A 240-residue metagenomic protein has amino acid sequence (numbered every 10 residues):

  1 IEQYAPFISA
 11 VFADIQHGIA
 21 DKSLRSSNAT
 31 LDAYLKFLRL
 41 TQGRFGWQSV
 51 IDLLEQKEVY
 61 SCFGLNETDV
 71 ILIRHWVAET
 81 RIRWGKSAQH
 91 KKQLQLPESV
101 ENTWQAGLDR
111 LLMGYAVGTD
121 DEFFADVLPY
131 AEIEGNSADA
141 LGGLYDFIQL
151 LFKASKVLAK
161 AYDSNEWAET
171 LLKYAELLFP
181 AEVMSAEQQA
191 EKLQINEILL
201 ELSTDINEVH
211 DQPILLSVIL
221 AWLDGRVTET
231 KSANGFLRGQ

Functional and structural regions predicted by a protein language model:
I1-Q240: Polyanion-engaging groove/track-forming segments
